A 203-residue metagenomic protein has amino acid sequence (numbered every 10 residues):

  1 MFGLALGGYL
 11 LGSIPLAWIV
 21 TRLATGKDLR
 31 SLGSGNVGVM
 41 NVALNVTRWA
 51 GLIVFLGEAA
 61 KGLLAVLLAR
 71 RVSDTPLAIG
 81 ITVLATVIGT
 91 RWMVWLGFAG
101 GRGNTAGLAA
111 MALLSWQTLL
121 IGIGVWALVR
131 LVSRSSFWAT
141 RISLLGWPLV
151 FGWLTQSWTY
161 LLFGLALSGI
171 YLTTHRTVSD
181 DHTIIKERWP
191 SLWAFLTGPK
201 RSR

Functional and structural regions predicted by a protein language model:
M1-A5, A60, L64-I81, A112-T118 (+1 more regions): Helix-coil boundary and interhelical linker segments in multi-pass alpha-helical membrane proteins
M1-T25: N-terminal signal-anchor transmembrane alpha helix
A17-V20, G89-A99, W126-S133, H175-S179: C-terminal ends of transmembrane helices
V20-W49, D181-R203: Cytosolic, membrane-interface loops and tails of multi-pass inner-membrane proteins
K27-N36, V94-L108, S135-G146: Short, non-helical or kinked segments that cap or interrupt transmembrane helices
A43-V46, A69-R70, G89, G103-S133 (+1 more regions): Interfacial segments of multi-pass membrane proteins
A50-L56, A60-W95, W126: Nucleotide and nucleotide-moiety/phosphate-recognizing core
L120-I121, S136-L144, L154-S168: Loop-to-transmembrane alpha-helix initiation sites
